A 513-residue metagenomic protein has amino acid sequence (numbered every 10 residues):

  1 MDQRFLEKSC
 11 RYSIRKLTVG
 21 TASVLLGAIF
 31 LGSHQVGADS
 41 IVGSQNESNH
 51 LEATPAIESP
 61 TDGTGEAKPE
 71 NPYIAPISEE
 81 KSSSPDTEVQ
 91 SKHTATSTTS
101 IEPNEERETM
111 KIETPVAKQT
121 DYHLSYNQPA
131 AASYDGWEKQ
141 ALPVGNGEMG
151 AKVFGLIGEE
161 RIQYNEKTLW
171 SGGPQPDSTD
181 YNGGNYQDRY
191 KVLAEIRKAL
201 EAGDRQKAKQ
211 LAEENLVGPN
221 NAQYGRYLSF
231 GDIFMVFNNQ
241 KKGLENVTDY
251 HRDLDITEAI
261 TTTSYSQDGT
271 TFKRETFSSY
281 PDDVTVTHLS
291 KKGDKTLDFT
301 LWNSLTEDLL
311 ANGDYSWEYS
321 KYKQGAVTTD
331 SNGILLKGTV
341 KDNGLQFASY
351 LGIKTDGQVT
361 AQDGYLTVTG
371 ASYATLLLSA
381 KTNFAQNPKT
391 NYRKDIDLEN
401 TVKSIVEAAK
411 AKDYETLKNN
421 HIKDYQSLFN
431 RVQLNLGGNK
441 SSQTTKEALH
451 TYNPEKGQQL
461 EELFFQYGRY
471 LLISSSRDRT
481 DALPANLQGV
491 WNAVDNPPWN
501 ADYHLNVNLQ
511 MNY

Functional and structural regions predicted by a protein language model:
M1-C10, Q35-M110: Low-complexity, acidic Ser/Thr/Pro-rich repeat tracts that form intrinsically disordered stalk/linker regions of very
D2, S13, L25, P55-E58 (+8 more regions): Exposed boundary/loop context
D2-S9, G20, G27, I57 (+2 more regions): Glycine-centered small-residue hotspots that permit tight backbone geometry or close packing
Q3-I14, S349, V368: Short, Lys/Arg-rich N-terminal segment immediately upstream of the first membrane anchor
Q3-R4, R15, K111, N220: Generic hydrophobic alpha-helical membrane-segment signal
R15-V36: Sec-dependent N-terminal signal peptides of Gram-positive bacterial secreted proteins and lipoproteins
E102-Y513: Aromatic-residue-lined binding/catalytic grooves and analogous aromatic/hydrophobic interfacial grooves in multimeric
